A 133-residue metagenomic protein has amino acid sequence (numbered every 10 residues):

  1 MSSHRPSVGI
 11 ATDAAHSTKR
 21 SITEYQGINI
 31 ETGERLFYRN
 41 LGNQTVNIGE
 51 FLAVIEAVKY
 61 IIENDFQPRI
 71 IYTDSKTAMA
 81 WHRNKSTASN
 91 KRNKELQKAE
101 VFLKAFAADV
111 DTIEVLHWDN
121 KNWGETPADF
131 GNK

Functional and structural regions predicted by a protein language model:
M1, N132-K133: Short intrinsically disordered terminal tails
M1-I48, Y60: RNase H-like nuclease fold core
H16-K19, K59-G131: RNase H catalytic domain
A53-V54: Alpha-helical metal-binding/catalytic segments enriched in His/Glu/Asp
